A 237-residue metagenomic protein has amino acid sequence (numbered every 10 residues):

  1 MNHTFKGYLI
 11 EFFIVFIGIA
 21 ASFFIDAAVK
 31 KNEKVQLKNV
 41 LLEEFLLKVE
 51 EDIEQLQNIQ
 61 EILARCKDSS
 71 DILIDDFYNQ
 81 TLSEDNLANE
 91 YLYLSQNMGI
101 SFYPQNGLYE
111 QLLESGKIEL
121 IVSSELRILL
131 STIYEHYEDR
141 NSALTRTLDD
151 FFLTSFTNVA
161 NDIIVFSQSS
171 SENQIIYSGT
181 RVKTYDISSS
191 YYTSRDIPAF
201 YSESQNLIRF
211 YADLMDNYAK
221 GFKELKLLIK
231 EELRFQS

Functional and structural regions predicted by a protein language model:
M1-N2, K6, A27-S237: Long, hydrophobic alpha-helical segments that serve as membrane-spanning/inserting helices
E11-F24: Hydrophobic membrane-insertion alpha-helices, especially the h-region of bacterial N-terminal signal peptides
